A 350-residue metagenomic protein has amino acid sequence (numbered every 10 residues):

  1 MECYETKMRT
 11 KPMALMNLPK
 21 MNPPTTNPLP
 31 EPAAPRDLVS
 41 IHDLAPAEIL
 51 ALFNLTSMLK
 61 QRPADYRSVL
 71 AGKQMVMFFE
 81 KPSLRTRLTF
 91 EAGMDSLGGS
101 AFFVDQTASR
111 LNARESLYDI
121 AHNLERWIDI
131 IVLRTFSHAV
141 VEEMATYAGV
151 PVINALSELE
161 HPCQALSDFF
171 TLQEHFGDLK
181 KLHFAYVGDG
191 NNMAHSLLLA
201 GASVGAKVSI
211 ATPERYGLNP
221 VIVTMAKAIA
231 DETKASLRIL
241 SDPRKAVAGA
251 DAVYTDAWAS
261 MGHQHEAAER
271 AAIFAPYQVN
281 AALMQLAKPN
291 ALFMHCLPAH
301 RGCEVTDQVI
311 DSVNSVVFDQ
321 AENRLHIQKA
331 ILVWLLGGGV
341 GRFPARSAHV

Functional and structural regions predicted by a protein language model:
C3, A228-D307: Rossmann-like adenosine-cofactor binding region
L15-L88, A92, E160: Positively charged, low-complexity intrinsically disordered leader regions
S68-Q173, R301: Phosphate/diphosphate ligand-binding glycine-rich loop within oxidoreductases
A71-M75, K180-L182, N290: Phosphate-coordination loops involved in phosphoryl transfer and adenosine-cofactor binding
E80-A92, F176-Y254: Glycine-rich phosphate/diphosphate-binding loop of Rossmann-like nucleotide-binding domains
L97, W127, Y147-A148, V204 (+2 more regions): Short, structured coil segments at secondary-structure junctions
N290-A291, C296-V350: Adenosine-phosphate binding glycine-rich loop
